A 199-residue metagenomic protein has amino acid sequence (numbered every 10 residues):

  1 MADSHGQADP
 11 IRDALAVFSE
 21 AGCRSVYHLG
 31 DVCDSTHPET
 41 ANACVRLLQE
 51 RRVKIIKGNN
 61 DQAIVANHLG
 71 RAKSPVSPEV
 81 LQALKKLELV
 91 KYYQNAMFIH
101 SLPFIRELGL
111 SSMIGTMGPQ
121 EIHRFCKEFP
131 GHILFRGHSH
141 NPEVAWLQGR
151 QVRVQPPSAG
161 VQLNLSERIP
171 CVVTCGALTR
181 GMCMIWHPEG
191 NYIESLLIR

Functional and structural regions predicted by a protein language model:
M1-A2, V26-D31, K54-N59, I99 (+3 more regions): Active-site neighborhood of phospho(di)ester-bond hydrolases with catalytic His/Asp-centered motifs
H5-P10, D34-P38, N60-A66, F104-R106 (+2 more regions): Active-site environment of divalent metal-dependent phosphoester hydrolases
G6-Y92: Core catalytic region of metal-dependent phosphoesterases/phosphodiesterases, especially metallo-beta-lactamase-like
A16-F18, A43-R46, K73, I114-T116 (+2 more regions): Glycine-rich, phosphate-binding/catalytic loops in enzymes
A21-S25, V76-L147: His/acidic metal-ligating clusters that form di-metal
D31, Q94-A96, E189-N191: Beta-strand-connecting loop/turn residues
N60, L89, P103, A177 (+1 more regions): Residues that form or immediately flank small-molecule/cofactor binding pockets and catalytic motifs
T116-L196: Conserved beta-sheet core of the metallophosphoesterase superfamily
